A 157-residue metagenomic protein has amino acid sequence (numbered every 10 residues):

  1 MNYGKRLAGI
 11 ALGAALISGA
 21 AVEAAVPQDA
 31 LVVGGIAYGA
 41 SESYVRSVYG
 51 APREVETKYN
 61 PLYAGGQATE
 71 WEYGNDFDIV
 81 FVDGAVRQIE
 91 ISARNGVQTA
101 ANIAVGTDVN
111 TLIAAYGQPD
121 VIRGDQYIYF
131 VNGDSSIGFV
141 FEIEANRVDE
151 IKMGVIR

Functional and structural regions predicted by a protein language model:
M1-I10: Bacterial N-terminal signal peptides that target proteins for export
I10-G19: Bacterial N-terminal signal peptides
A20-V26: Sec/Tat signal peptide C-region and signal peptidase I cleavage site
V26, E42-V82, A104-I156: A cross-family detector of function-defining hotspots
D29-I36, G96-I103: Second-shell loop/turn segments in exported
A85-Q88, S92-G96, V105: A low-complexity, Ser/Thr/Gly/Pro-enriched, surface-exposed linker/loop concept that marks segments flanking
I91-N95, K152-R157: Short, solvent-exposed aromatic-acidic interface loops
